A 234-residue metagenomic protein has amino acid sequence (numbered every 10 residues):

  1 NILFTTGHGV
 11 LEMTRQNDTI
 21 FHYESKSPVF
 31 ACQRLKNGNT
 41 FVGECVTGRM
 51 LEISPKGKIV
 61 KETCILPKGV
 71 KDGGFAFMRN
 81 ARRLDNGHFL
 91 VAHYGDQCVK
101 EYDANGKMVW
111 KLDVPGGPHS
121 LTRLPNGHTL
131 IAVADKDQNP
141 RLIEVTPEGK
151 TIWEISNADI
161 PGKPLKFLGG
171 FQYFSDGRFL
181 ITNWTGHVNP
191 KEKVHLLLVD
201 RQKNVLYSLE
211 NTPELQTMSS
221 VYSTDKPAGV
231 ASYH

Functional and structural regions predicted by a protein language model:
N1-H234: Histidine-/acidic-rich catalytic cores in large beta-rich domains
